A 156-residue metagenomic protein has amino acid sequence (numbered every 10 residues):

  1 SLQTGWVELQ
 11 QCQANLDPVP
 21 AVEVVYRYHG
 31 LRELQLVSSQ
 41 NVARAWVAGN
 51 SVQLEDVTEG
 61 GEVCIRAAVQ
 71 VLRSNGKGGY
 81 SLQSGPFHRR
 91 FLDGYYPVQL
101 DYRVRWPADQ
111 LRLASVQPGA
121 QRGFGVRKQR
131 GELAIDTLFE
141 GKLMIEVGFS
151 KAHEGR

Functional and structural regions predicted by a protein language model:
S1-A21: Early extracytoplasmic/domain-onset interaction patches
S1-T4, R127, G148, R156: Edge strands and adjacent loops of beta-rich recognition modules
Q3, N15-D17, Y28-G30, E59 (+1 more regions): Short loop/turn positions at the edges of beta-strands in beta-sheet-rich folds
Q10-A14, V25, R66-A68, D101-R105 (+1 more regions): Residue-level recognition of well-ordered beta-strand positions that form the cores of beta-sheet-rich folds across
P18-A48, Y95-G123, K128: Solvent-exposed beta-hairpin/edge-strand motifs
Q35-Q83, Q129-A152: A surface-exposed beta-strand-loop module
V52-F124: Surface-exposed, acidic/Ser/Thr-rich flexible loop segments
